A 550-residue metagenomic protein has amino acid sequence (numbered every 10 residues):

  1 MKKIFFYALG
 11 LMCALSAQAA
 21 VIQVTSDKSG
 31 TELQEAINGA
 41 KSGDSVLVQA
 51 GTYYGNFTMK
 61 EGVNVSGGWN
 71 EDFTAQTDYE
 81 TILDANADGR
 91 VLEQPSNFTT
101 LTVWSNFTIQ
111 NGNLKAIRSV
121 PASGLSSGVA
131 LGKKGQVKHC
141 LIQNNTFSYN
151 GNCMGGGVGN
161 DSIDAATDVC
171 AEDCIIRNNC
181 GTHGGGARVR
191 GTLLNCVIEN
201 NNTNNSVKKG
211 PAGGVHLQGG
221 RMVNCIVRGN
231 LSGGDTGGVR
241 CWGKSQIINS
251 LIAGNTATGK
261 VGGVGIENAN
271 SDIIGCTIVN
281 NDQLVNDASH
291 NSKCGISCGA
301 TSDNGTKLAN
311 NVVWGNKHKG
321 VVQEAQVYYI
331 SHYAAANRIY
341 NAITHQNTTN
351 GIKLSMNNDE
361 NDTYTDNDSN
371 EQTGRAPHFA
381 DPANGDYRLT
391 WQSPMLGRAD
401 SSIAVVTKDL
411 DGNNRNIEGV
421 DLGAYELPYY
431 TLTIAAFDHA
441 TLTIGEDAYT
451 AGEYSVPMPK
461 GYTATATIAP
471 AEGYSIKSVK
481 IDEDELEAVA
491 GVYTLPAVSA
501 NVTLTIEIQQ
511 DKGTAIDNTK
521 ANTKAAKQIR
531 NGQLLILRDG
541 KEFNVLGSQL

Functional and structural regions predicted by a protein language model:
S16-E35, S42, T52, P377-G385: Right-handed parallel beta-helix/beta-solenoid
D27-Q34, D44-F73: N-terminal extracellular ligand-recognition/capping segment immediately after the signal peptide
G55-N64, V103-N106, I117-G124, G128 (+5 more regions): Predominantly extracellular beta-rich ligand-binding scaffolds that present long acidic/polar faces for carbohydrate
V63-R118, G374-P377: Right-handed parallel beta-helix/beta-spiral solenoid domain characteristic of secreted/periplasmic
S393-Y430: Surface beta-loop-beta hairpin patches that serve as ligand-binding interfaces in beta-rich domains
V405, Y462-G491: Surface-exposed interfaces of beta-sheet-rich extracellular modules
E426-A436, A490-D511: Conserved "repeat-terminator" motif of extracellular CCP/Sushi domains
D511-L550: C-terminal outer-membrane/trafficking sorting elements
